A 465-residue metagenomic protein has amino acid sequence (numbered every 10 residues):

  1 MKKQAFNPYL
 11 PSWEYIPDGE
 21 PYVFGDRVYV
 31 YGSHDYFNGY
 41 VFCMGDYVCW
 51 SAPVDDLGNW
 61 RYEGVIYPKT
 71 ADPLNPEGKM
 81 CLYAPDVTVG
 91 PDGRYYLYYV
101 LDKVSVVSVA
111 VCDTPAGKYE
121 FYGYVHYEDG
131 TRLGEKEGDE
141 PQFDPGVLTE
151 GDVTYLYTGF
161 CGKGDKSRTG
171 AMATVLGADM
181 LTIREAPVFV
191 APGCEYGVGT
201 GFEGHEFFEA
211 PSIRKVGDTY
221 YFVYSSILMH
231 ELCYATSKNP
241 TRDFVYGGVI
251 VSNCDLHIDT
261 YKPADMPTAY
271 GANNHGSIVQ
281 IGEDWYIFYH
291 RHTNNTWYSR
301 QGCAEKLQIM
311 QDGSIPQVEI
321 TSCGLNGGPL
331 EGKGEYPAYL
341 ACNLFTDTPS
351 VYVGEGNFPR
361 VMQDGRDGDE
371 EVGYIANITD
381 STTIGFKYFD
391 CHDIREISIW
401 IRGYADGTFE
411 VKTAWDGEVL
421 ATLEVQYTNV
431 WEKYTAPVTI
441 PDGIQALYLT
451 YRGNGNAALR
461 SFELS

Functional and structural regions predicted by a protein language model:
M1-S465: Carbohydrate-active catalytic/glycan-binding domains of CAZyme proteins, especially the secreted or lumenal ectodomains
